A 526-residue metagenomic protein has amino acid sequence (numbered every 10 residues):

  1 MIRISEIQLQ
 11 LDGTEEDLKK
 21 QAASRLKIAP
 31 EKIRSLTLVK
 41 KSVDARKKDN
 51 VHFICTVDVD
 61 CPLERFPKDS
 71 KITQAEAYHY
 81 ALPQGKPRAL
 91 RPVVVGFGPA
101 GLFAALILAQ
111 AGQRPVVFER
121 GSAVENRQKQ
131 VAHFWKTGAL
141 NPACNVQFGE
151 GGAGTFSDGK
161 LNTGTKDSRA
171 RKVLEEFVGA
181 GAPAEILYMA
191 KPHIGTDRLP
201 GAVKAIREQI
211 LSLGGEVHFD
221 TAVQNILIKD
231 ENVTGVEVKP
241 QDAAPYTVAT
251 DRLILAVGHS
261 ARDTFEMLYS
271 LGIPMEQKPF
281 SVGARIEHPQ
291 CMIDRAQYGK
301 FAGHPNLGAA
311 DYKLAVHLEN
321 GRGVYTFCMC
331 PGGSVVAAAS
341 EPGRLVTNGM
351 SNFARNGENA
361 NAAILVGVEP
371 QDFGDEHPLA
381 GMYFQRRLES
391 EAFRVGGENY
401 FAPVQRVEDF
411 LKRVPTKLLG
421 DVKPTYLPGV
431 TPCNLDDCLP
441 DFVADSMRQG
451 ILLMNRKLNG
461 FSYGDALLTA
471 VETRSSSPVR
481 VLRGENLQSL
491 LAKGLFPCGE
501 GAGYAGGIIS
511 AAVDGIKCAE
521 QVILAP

Functional and structural regions predicted by a protein language model:
M1-V51, D58-F156, K160-P526: Residues forming the flavin
